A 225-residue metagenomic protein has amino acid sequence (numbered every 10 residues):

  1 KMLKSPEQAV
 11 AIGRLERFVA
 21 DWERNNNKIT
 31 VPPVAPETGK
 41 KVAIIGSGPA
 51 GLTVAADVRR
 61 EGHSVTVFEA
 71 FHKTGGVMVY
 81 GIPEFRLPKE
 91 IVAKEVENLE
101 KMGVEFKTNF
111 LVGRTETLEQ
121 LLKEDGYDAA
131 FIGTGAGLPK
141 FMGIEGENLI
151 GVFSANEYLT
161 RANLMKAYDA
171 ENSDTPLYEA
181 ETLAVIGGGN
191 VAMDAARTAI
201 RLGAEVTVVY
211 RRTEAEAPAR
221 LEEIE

Functional and structural regions predicted by a protein language model:
K1-S5: Local cysteine-cluster metal-coordination motifs and their immediate loop/turn environment, predominantly Fe-S cluster
V10: Glycine-rich nucleotide-binding loop
E16-E225: Residues forming the flavin
